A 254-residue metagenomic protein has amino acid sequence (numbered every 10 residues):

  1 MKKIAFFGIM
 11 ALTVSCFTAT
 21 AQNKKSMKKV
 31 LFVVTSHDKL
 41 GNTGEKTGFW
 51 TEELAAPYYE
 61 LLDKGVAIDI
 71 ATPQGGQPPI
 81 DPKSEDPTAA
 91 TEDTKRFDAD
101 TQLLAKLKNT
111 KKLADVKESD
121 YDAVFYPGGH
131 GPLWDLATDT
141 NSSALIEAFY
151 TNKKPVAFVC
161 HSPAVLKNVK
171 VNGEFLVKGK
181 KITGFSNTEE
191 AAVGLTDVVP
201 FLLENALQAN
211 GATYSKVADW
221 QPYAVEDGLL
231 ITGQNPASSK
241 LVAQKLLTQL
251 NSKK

Functional and structural regions predicted by a protein language model:
M1-K25: Bacterial Sec-dependent N-terminal signal peptides
Q22-N152, A164-K254: Extended, subdomain-level signal for the structured scaffold at the beginning of enzyme domains
V156: Conserved, well-structured core segments that form or line functional sites
C160: Alpha-helical segment proximal to the catalytic Tyr-Lys
